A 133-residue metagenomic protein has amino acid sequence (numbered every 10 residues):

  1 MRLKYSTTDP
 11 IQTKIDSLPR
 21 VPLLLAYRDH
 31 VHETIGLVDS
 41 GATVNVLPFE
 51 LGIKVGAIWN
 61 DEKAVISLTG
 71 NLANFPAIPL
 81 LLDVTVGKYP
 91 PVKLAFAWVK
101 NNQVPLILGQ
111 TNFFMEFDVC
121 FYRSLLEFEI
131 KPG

Functional and structural regions predicted by a protein language model:
M1-G133: Pepsin/retropepsin-fold aspartyl endopeptidases
